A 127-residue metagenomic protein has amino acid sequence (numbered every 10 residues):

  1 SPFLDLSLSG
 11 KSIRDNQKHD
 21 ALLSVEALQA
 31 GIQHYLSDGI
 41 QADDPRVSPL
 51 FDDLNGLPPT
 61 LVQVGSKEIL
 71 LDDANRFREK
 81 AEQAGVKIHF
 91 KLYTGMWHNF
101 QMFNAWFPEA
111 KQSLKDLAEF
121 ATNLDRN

Functional and structural regions predicted by a protein language model:
S1-N127: Alpha/beta-hydrolase superfamily serine-hydrolase fold, recognizing
